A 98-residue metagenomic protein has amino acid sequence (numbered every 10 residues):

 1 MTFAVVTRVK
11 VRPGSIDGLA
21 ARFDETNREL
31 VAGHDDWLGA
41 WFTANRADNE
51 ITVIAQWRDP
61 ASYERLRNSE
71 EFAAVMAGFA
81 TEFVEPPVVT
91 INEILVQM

Functional and structural regions predicted by a protein language model:
T2, K10, L38-N49, V75-M98: Glycine-rich beta-strand-turn "strand-cap" elements at beta-sheet edges
R8-P13, A55-W57: Short beta-strand-to-loop capping motifs
K10-F23: Short, surface-exposed ligand-recognition loops at beta-strand->loop->(often short) alpha-helix junctions that present
S15, N49, S62: Short phosphate-engaging motifs
S15-D17, N27-V31, F42: Intrinsically disordered, low-complexity segments enriched in polar/charged residues with Gly/Pro, especially when
E25-L38, Q56-T90: An amphipathic, aromatic/His-enriched active-site/gating alpha helix that lines ligand/cofactor pockets
